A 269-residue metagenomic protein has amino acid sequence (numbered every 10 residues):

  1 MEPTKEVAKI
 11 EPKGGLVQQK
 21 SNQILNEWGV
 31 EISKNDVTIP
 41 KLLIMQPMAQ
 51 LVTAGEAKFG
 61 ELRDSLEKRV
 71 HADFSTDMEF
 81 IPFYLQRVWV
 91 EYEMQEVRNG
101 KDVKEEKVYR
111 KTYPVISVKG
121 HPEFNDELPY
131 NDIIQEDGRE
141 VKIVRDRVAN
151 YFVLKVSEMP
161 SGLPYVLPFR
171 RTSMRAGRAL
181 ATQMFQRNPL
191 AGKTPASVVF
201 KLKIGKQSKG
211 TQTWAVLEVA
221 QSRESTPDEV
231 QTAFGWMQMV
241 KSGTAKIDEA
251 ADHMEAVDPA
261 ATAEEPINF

Functional and structural regions predicted by a protein language model:
M1-P160, K209, W214-V216, S222 (+1 more regions): OB-fold ssDNA-binding interfaces and closely related basic DNA-contact patches used across DNA replication/repair
G55, F59, S173, T226-A233: Intrinsic-disorder-associated interaction segments
I81, G192-K203, D248-A263: Short glycine-rich, low-complexity/disordered patches
V88-V90, K209-F269: Long, highly charged low-complexity segments enriched in Glu/Asp and Lys/Arg with interspersed Ser/Thr
K142-E224: Extended serine/threonine-enriched, polar tracts that run as long, contiguous segments within proteins
